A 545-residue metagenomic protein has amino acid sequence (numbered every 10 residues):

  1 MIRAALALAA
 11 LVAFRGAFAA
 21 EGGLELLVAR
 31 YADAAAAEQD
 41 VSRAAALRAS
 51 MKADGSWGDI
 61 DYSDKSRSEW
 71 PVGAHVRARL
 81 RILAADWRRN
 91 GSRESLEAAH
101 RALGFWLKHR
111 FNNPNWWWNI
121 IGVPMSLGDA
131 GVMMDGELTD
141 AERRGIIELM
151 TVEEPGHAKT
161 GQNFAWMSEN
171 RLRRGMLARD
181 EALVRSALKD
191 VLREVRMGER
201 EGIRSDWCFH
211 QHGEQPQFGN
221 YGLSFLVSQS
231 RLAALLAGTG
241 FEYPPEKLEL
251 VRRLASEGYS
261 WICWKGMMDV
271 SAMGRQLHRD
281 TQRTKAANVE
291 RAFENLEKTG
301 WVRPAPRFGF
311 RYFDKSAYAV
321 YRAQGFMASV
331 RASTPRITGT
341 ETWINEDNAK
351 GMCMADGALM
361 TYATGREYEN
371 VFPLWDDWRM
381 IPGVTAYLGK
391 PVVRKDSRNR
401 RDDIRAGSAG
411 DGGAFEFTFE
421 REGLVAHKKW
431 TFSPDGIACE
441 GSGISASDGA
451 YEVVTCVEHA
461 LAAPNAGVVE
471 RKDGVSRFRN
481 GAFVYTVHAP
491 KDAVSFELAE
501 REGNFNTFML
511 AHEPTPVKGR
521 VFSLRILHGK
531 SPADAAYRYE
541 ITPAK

Functional and structural regions predicted by a protein language model:
M1-R3: N-terminal export leaders
A5-R15: Bacterial N-terminal signal peptides
A17-A19: Boundary at the C-terminal end of the N-terminal hydrophobic targeting segment
G23-R48: N-terminal alpha-helical scaffolding segments that mark the starts of alpha-solenoid/helical-repeat architectures
A29, A45-D280: Aromatic-lined, polymer-binding surfaces characteristic of secreted/periplasmic polysaccharide-degrading enzymes
A35, A178, Y539: Intrinsically disordered, low-complexity regulatory segments of eukaryotic and viral DNA/chromatin-associated proteins
Q39-S42, I146-F164, G300-R303, S333 (+1 more regions): Amphipathic repeat-derived elements
L232-K545: Extended polysaccharide-engagement surfaces of secreted carbohydrate-active enzymes
